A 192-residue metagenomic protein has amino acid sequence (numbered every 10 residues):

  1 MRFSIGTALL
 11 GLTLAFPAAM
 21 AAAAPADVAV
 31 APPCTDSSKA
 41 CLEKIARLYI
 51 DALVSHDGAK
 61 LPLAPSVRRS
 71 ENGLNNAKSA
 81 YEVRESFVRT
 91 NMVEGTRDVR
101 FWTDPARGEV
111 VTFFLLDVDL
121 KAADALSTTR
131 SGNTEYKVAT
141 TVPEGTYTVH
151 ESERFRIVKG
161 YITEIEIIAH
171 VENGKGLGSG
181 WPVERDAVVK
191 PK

Functional and structural regions predicted by a protein language model:
M1-I5: Positively charged n-region of N-terminal signal peptides that target proteins for export
T7-A18: Bacterial N-terminal signal peptides
A21-K192: C-terminal and inter-domain tail/linker signature
